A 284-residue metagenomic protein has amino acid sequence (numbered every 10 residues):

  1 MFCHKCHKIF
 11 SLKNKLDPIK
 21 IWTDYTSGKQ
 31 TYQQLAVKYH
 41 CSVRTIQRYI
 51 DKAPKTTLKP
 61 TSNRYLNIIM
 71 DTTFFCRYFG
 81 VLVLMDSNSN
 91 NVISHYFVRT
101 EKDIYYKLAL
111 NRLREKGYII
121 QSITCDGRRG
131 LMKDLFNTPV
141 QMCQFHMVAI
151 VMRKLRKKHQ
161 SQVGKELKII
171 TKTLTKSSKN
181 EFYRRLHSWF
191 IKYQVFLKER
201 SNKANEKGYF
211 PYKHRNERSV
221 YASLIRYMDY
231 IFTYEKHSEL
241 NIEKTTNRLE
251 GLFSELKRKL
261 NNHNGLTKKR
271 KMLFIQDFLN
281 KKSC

Functional and structural regions predicted by a protein language model:
M1-I9, M142: Cysteine-rich micro-motifs
K5-H7, K15-P18, W22, Y118-R129 (+2 more regions): Acidic/histidine-rich catalytic cores and adjacent linkers of DNA breakage/strand-transfer/modification proteins
K8-I68, T72: Electropositive nucleic-acid engagement tracts
Y32, L110, F253: Generic structural marker for isolated residues within well-ordered, non-membrane alpha-helices of soluble domains
Q33-Q34, N91-H95, T171: Short acidic, glycine/Ser/Thr-rich loop/turn "cap" segments at secondary-structure junctions
T45-R129, K133-F136, Y227, R248: RNase H-like nuclease fold core
K55, N90, R153, K157-S161 (+2 more regions): Alpha-helix capping at helix-to-loop junctions
S122-K168: Conserved beta-strand -> loop -> alpha-helix junction used to position metal-binding or nucleic-acid-contacting
